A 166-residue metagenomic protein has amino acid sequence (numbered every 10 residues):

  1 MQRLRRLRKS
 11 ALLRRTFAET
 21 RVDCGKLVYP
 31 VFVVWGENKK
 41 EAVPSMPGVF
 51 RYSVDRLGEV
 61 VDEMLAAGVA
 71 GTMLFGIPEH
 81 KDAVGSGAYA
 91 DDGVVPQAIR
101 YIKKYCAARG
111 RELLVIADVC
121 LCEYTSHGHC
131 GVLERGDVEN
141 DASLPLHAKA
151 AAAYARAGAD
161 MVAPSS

Functional and structural regions predicted by a protein language model:
L12-V22, V54, G58-G68, P96-R111: Short amphipathic alpha-helices and their capping/turn segments at secondary-structure boundaries
V22-V49, L113-V138: N-terminal small/glycine-rich loop or linker at the start of catalytic domains across soluble metabolic enzymes
K26-P30, G71-M73, E112-I116, A153 (+1 more regions): Structural preference for beta-strand elements that scaffold enzyme active sites
V31, L57, M64, D118 (+1 more regions): Conserved, mostly hydrophobic/aromatic
K40-Y52, A67-V95, M161-S166: Glycine-rich, proline-tolerant flexible connector loops at the mouths of alpha/beta enzymes
V54-D62, A142-A152: Short, acidic/polar
D82-V119: Alpha-helix-loop-beta-strand connector modules within alpha/beta enzyme cores
V95-R100, G136-A148: Acidic, His- and aromatic-enriched active-site or binding-groove loops in soluble protein domains that engage sugars
